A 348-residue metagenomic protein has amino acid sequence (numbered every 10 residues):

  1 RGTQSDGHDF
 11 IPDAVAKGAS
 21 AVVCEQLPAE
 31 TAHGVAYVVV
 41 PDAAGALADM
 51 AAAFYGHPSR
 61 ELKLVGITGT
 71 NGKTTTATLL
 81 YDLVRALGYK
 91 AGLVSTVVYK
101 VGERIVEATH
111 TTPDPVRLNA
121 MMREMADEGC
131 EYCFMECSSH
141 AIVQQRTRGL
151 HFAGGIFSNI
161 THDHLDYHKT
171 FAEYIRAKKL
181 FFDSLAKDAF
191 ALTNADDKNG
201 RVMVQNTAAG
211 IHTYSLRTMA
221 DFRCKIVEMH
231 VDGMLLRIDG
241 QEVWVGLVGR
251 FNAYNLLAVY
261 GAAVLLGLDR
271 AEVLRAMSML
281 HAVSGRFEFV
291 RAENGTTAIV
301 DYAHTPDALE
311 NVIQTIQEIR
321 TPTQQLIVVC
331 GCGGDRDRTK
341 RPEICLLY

Functional and structural regions predicted by a protein language model:
R1-D49, K198, A220-I226, E242 (+2 more regions): N-terminal leader/targeting and accessory segments in enzymes
I11, Y81, M122, K178 (+2 more regions): Generic hydrophobic/aromatic pocket-lining and core-packing "Φ" positions
S20-Q26, A191-A195, I327-C330: Short internal beta-strands
V22-Q26, P41, A208-H230, G246-R250 (+2 more regions): Beta-strand->loop->alpha-helix junctions that form or flank phosphate-binding loops in nucleotide-handling enzymes
Q26-P28, T96-V97, S139, I160 (+2 more regions): Short, ordered loop/turn segments at secondary-structure junctions
H33-P41, V106-T109, A208-T213: Active-site regions of enzymes building and remodeling cell-envelope glycoconjugates
A46-A195, N199-T207, D239, L257 (+1 more regions): Phosphate-binding loop of NTP-binding sites
H230-V231, L236, Q241-L347: Nucleotide phosphate-binding/pyrophosphate-handling subdomain across enzymes that bind or process nucleotide phosphates
